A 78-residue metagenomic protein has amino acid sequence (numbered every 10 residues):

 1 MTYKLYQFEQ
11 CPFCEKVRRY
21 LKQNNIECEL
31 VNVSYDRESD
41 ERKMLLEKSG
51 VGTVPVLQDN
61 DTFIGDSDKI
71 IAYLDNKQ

Functional and structural regions predicted by a protein language model:
M1-C28: Local sequence-structure signature of Cys/Sec-based thiol-disulfide redox active-site neighborhoods
E9, S34-R37, D61: Structured beta->alpha junctions
E15, D40, G65-D66: Residues that form or flank phosphate/diphosphate-binding pockets in enzymes that use nucleotide phosphates
L30-N32: A structural preference for short, hydrophobic beta-strand core positions in alpha/beta folds
S34-V51: Thioredoxin-like thiol-disulfide oxidoreductase module
P55-F63: A short, hydrophobic beta-strand/beta-hairpin element that forms part of a small beta-sheet core
L74: Basic, glycine-rich
